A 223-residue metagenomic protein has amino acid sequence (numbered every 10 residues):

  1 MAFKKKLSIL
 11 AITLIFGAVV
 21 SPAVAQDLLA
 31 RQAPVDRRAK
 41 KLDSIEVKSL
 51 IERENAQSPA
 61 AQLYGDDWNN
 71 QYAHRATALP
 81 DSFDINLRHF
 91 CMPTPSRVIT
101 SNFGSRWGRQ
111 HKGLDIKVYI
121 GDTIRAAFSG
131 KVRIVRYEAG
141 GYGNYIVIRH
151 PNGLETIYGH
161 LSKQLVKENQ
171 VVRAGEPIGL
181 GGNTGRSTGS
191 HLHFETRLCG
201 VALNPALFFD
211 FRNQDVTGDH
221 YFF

Functional and structural regions predicted by a protein language model:
A2-I12, G17-N102, T217-F223: Polar/charged, compositionally biased leader and regulatory segments
P80-I85, S96-R125: Short glycine/threonine/proline-enriched tight-turn/helix- or strand-capping micro-motif at secondary-structure
T100, K117, K131-R133, S162 (+1 more regions): Conserved positions in beta-strands of structured domains
G104, L154-H160, A206-F208: A short macromolecule-binding patch
H111-K112, A126-L165: Zn2+-dependent peptidoglycan hydrolase active-site motif and core
V118, A127, V166-K167, V172: Surface-exposed strand-loop junctions at beta-sheet edges and helix termini that form docking/interaction patches
D122-I124, V132, V172, I178: Generic structural signal for buried aliphatic residues
N144-H150, Q170-F223: Conserved, short, structured surface segments that act as functional micro-motifs
